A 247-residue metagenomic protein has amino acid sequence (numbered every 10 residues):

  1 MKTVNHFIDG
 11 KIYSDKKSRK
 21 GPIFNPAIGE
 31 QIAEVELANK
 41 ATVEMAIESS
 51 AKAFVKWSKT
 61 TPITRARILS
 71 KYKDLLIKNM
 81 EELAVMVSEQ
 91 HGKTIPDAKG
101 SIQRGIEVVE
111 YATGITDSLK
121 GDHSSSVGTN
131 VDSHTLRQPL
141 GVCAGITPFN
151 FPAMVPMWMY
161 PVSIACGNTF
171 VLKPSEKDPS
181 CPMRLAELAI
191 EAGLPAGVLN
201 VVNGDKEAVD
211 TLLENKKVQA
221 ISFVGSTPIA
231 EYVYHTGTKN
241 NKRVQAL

Functional and structural regions predicted by a protein language model:
M1-E34, R67, G121-T147, Q245: Terminal low-complexity tails and localization/encapsulation signals of metabolic enzymes
G10, G29, R65, V87 (+4 more regions): Residue-level signal for inorganic ion chemistry
I32-L119: Glycine-rich loop-to-alpha-helix module at the N-terminal edge of alpha/beta enzyme cores
A41, K78, E82, K93 (+6 more regions): Short alpha-helical
K71-L75, N79-E82, R184, L188-L194 (+1 more regions): Generic non-transmembrane alpha-helical segments
V109, P182-L185, L212, V233: Hydrophobic packing residues within well-ordered alpha-helices of enzyme cores
D122-A196, N241: Conserved small-residue-rich beta-alpha loop and adjacent elements that most often cradle the phosphate/pyrophosphate
V142, A192-L247: Conserved NAD(P)+-binding/catalytic subdomain of aldehyde/semialdehyde dehydrogenases
